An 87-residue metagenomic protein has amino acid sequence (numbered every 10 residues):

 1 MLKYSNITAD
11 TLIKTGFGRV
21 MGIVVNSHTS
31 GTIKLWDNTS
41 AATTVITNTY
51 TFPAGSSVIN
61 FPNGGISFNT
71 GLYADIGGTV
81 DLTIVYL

Functional and structural regions predicted by a protein language model:
M1-L87: Surface-exposed, low-hydrophobicity beta-strand/loop segments enriched in small/polar/acidic residues
